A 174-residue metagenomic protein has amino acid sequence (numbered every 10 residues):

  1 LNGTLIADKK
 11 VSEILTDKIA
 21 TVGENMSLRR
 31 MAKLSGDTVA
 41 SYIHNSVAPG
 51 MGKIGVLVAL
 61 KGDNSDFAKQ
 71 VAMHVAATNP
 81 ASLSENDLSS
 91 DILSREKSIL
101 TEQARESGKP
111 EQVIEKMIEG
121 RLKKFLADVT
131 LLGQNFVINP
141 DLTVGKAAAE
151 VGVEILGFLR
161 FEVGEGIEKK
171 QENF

Functional and structural regions predicted by a protein language model:
L1-F174: N-terminal assembly/interaction segments in proteins that build large macromolecular machines
